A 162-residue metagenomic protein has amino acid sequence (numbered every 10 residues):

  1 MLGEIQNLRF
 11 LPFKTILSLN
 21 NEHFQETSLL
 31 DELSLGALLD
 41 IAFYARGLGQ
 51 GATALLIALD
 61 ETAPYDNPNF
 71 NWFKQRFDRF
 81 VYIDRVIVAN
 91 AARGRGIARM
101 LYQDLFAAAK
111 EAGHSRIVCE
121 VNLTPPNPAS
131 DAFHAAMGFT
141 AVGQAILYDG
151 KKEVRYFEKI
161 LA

Functional and structural regions predicted by a protein language model:
M1-S18: A short beta-loop-alpha structural element at the N-terminal edge of CoA-dependent acyl/N-acetyltransferase catalytic
F24-Q50: Active-site rim helix/loop that mediates acceptor-substrate recognition in acyltransferases
I57-R85, L147-D149: Conserved acyl-donor/pantetheine-binding loop and adjacent beta-alpha core of acyl/acetyltransferases and related
V88, G94-A107, A136: Conserved acetyl-CoA-binding loop-helix of GNAT-fold acetyltransferases
A109-L123: Conserved GNAT acetyl-CoA-binding A-motif
L123-G143: Conserved active-site alpha-helix within GNAT-family acetyltransferase domains
Q144-A162: C-terminal "cap" of GNAT-fold acetyltransferases
